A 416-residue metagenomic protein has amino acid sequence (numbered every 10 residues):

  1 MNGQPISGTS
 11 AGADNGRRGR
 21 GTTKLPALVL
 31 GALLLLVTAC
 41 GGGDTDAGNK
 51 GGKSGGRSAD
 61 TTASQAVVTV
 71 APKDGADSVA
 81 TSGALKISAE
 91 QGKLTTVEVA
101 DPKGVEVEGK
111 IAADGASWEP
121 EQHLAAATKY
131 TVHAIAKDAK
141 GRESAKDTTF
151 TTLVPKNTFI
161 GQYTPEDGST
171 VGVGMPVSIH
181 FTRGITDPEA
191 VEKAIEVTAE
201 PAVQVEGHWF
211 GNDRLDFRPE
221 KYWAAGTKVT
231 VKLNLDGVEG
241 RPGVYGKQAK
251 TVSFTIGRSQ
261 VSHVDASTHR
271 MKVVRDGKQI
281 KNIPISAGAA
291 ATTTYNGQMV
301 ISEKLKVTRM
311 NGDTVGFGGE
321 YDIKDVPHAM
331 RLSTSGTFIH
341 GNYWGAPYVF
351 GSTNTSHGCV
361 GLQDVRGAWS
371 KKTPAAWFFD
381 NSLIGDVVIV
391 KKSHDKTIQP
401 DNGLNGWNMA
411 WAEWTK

Functional and structural regions predicted by a protein language model:
N2-G12, G16-V37, G41-R258, I285: Acidic, low-complexity Ser/Thr/Gly/Pro-rich repeat segments typical of extracellular/periplasmic and surface-exposed
T69, K86-S88, T131, S178-H180 (+6 more regions): Soluble periplasmic/extracytoplasmic beta-strand elements of cell-envelope proteins
T96, H133, A194, R270 (+2 more regions): Conserved beta-strand and immediately adjacent loop positions that scaffold enzyme active sites
A136-D138, L235-G237, G277, V307 (+1 more regions): Short, charged beta-turn/beta-strand-edge "cap" motif at the junction between a beta-strand and an adjacent loop
F159, G243-G351: Gly/Pro-biased beta-strand-loop elements
T164, Q260-T268, N408-K416: Short peripheral tails and domain-boundary helices/loops at the edges of structured domains
V173, G312-K416: Exported/periplasmic cell-wall-interacting domains
